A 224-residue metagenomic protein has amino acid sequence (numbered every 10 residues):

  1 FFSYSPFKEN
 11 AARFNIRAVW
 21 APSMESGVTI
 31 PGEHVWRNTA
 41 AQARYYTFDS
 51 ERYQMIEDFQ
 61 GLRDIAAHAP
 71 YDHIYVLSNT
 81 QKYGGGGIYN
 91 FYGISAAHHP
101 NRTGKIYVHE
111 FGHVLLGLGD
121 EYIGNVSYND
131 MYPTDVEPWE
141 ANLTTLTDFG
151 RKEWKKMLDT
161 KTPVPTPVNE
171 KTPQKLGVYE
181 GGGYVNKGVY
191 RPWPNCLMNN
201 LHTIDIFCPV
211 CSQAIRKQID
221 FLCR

Functional and structural regions predicted by a protein language model:
F1-D64: Propeptide-to-catalytic entry region of secreted or membrane-anchored zinc metalloproteases
F1-K8, V114, L118, Q218-L222: Structured segments of extracytoplasmic/periplasmic soluble domains in secreted or envelope-associated proteins
N10-I16, A69-I74, P194: Loop/turn elements at helix/coil->beta-strand transitions in domains of secreted/extracellular proteins
P22-S26, T80-G84, N101-T103, E121-Y122 (+2 more regions): Solvent-exposed loop/turn segments at secondary-structure junctions within structured extracellular/periplasmic domains
Q54-G93: Well-ordered beta-sheet/strand-loop patches within structured domains
G85-E110: Short pre-active-site segment immediately N-terminal to the catalytic Zn-binding motif
E110-S127: Catalytic Zn2+-binding segment of zinc metalloproteases
Y122-R224: Replace "(M1/M4/M9/M12/WLM)" with "(e.g., M1/M4/M8/M9/M12/M26/WLM)" and add "not limited to" to clarify scope
